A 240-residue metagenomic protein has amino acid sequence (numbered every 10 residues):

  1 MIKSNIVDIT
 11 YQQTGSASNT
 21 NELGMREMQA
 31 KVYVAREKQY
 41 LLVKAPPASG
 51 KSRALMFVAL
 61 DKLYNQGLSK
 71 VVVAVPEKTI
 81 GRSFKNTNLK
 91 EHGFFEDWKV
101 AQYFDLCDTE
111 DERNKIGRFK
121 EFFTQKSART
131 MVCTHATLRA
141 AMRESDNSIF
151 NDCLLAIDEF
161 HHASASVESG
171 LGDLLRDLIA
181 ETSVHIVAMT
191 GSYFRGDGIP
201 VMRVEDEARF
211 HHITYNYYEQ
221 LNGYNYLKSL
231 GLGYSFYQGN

Functional and structural regions predicted by a protein language model:
I2-K44: Conserved pre-motif I regulatory segment
T20, H185, D197-N240: Interdomain helical connector at the RecA1-RecA2 junction of SF1/SF2 helicase-like NTPases
K38-V58: Walker A/P-loop
V43, M131-C133, L155: Hydrophobic positions in the central parallel beta-sheet of the AAA+
S52-L63, G67-K99, T137: Conserved Walker A/P-loop ATP-binding site and its immediately adjacent core in helicase/helicase-like ATPase domains
G81-N86, A140-A141, A165, R195-P200: Switch/connector loops and helix/strand junctions flanking conserved nucleotide-binding motifs in nucleotide-processing
H92-M142: Inter-Walker segment of RecA-like/P-loop motor cores
H135-T137, D146-A188, S192: SF2 helicase catalytic motif II
